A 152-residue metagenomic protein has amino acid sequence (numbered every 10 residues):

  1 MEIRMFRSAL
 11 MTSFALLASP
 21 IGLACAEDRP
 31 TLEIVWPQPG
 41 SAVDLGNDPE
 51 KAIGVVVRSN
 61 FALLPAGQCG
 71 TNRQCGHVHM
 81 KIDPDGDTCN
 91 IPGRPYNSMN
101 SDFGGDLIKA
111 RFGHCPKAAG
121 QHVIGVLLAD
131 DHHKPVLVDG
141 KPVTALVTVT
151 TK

Functional and structural regions predicted by a protein language model:
A9-P20: Bacterial N-terminal signal peptides
A26-I53, K152: Short, compositionally biased P/S/T/A/G/V-rich stretches that sit at domain boundaries
I53-F61, V126: Aromatic/hydrophobic beta-strand junction motif of beta-rich domains
R58-G70: Short amphipathic, basic-aromatic surface patches that mediate peripheral association with negatively charged
Q68-V78: Short coil-to-beta strand junction motifs in C2/discoidin
N100-A110: Aromatic sugar-binding surface patches on proteins that engage polysaccharides or sugar-phosphate polymers
A118-H133: Internal, hydrophobic beta-strand segments that form the core of beta-sheet-rich folds
L137-K152: Short beta-strand elements
